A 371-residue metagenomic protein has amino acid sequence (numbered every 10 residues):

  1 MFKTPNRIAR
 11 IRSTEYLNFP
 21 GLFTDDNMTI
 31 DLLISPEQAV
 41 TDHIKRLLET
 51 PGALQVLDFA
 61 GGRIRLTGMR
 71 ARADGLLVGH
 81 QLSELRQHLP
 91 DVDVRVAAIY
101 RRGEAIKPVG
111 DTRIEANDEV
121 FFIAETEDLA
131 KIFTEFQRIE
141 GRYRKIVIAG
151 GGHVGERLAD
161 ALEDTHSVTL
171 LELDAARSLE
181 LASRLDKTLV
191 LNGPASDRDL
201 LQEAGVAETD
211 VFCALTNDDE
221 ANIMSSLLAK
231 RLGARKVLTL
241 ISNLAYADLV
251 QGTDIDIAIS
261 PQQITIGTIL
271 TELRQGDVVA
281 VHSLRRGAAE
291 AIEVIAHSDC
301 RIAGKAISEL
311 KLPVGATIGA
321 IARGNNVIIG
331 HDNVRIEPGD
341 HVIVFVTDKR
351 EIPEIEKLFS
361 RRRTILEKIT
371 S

Functional and structural regions predicted by a protein language model:
M1-S371: Cytosolic regulatory regions of ion transport systems
